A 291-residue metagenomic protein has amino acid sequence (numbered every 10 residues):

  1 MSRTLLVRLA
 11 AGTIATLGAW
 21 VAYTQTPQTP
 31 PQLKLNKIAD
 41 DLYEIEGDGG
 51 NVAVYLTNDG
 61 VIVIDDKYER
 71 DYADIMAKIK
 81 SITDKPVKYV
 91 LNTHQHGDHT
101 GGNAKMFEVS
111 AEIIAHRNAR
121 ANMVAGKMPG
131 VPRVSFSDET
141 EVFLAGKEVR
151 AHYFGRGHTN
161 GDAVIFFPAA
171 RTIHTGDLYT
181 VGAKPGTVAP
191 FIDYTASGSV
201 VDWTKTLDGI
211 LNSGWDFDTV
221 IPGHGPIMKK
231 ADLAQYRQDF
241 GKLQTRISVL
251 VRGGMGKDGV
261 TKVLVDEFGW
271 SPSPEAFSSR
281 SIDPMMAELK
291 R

Functional and structural regions predicted by a protein language model:
M1-T13: Bacterial N-terminal signal peptides that target proteins for export
L17-T26, N212-F217, P226-R291: Accessory terminal helices/loops
P30, K37, V109, R117-G161 (+2 more regions): Metallo-beta-lactamase
L33-K78, A163-F167, R171-D177: Conserved beta-strand hairpin/beta-sheet module of binuclear metal-dependent hydrolase folds, prominently
D41, Y55, D65, I79 (+10 more regions): Divalent metal-coordination and catalytic microenvironments
G49-V52, V61-V63, Y68-D71, Q95-T100 (+9 more regions): Solvent-exposed loop/turn segments at secondary-structure junctions within structured extracellular/periplasmic domains
N58-I62, R70-I114: Active-site metal-binding motif and surrounding structural segment of the metallo-beta-lactamase
G60-I62, Y68-R70, E148, F154-G157 (+2 more regions): Metallo-beta-lactamase
